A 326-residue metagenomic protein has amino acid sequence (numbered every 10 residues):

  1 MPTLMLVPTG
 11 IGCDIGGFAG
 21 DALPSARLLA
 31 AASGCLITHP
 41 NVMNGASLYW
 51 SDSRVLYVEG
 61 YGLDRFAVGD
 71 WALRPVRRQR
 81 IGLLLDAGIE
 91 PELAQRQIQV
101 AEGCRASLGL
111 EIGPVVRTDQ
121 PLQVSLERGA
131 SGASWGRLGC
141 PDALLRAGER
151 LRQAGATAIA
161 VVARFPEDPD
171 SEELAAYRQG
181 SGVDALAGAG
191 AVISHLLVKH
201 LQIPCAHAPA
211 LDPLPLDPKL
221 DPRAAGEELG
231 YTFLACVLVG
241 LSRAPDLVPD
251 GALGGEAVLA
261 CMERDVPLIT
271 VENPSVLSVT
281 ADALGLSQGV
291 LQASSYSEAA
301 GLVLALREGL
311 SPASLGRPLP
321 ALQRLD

Functional and structural regions predicted by a protein language model:
M1-A176, G182-A187, Q292-A293, S297 (+3 more regions): Metallocofactor- and cofactor-centric catalytic cores in central/energy metabolism, strongly enriched
A22-L23, S33, H39-N44, Y49 (+4 more regions): A composition-driven signal for long, intrinsically disordered, charge-rich low-complexity tracts
S53-Y61, L220-G240, L286-S295: Acidic, Ser/Thr-rich peripheral helices and adjacent loops at domain boundaries
V124-I269: Long alpha-helical, hydrophobic tracts
P213-L214, C236-P245, P249-E263, P267-D326: C-terminal functional extensions of proteins
